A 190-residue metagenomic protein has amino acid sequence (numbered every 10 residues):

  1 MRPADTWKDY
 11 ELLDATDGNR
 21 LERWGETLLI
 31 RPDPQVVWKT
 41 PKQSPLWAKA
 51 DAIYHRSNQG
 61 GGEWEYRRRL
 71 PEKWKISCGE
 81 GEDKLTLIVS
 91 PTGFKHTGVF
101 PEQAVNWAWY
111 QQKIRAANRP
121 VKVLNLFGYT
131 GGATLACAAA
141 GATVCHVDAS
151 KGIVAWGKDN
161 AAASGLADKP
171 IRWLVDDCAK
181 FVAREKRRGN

Functional and structural regions predicted by a protein language model:
M1-A4: N-terminal accessory targeting/assembly segments
T6-E22, L29-P101, A108: Non-catalytic substrate-recognition/targeting regions of SAM-dependent transferases
P101-N118: Conserved alpha-helix/loop element of class I SAM-dependent methyltransferases that forms part of the SAM/SAH-binding
R119-Y129: Conserved class I S-adenosyl-L-methionine
P120, G141, D168-P170: A generic structural signal for alpha->beta connector loops
T130-A142: Conserved SAM-binding loop of SAM-dependent methyltransferases across substrates and taxa, primarily the Class I
T143-D148: Conserved SAM-binding motif I beta-strand of class I
S150-N190: S-adenosyl-L-methionine
